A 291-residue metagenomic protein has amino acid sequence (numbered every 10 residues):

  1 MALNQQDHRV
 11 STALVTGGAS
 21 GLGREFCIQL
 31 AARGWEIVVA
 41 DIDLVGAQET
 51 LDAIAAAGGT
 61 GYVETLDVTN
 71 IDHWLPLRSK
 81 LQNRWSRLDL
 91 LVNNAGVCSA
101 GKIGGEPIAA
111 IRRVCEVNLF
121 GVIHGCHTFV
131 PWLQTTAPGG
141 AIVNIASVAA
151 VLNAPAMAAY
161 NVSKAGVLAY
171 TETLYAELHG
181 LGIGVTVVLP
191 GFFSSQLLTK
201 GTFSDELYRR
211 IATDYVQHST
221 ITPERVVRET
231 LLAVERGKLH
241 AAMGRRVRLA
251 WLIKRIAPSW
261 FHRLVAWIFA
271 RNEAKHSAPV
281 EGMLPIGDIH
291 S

Functional and structural regions predicted by a protein language model:
A2-V38: Canonical Rossmann dinucleotide-binding motif of NAD(H)/NADP(H)-dependent dehydrogenases/reductases, specifically
L44-V45, T65-P76, I108: The beta1-alpha1 cofactor-binding region of Rossmann-like NAD(H)/NADP(H)-dependent oxidoreductases
K102-I103, P107-C115: Substrate-binding pocket helix/loop in short-chain dehydrogenase/reductase
G104, L152-A158, V162: Active-site loop immediately N-terminal to the catalytic Tyr-X3-Lys motif of short-chain dehydrogenase/reductase
C126, S163: Active-site helix of classical SDR
S147: Residue(s) in the substrate-gating loop at a strand-loop-helix junction that position the organic substrate next
G180-R245: SDR active-site lid
